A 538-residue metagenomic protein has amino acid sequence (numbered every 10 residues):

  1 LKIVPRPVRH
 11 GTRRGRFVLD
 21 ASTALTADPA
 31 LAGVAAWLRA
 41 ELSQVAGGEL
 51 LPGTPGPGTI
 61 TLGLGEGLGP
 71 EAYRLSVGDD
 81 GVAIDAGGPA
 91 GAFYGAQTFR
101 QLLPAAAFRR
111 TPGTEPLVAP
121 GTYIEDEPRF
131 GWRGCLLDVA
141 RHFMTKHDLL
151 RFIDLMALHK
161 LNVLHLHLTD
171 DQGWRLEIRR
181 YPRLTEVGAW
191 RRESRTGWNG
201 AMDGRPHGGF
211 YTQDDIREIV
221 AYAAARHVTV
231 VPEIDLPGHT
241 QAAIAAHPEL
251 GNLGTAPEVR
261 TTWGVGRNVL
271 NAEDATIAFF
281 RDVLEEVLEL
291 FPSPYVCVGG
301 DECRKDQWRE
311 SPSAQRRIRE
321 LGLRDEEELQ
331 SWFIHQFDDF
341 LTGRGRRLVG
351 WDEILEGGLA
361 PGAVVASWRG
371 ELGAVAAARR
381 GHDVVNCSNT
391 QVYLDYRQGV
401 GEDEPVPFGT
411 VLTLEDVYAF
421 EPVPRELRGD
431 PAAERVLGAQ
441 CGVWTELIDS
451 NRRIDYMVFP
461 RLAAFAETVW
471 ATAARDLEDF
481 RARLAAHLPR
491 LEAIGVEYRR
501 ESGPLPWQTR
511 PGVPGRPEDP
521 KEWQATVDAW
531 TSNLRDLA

Functional and structural regions predicted by a protein language model:
L1-F130, R453, R461-A464, V469-V496 (+1 more regions): Contiguous, structured surface segment used for ligand recognition
G33-V34, F143-T145, D171-E177, P237-A243 (+6 more regions): Flexible loop/turn segments at secondary-structure boundaries
W37, G88-G91, D148-R151, Y211-E218 (+7 more regions): Generic recognition of stable, solvent-exposed alpha-helical segments in well-folded globular domains
G48, L161, R226-V228, R346 (+1 more regions): Short glycine/serine/threonine/alanine-rich loop segments
L68-R281, E285-Y295, Q336, F340 (+2 more regions): Feature activates predominantly on carbohydrate-active enzymes
A243-E249, L253, P257-V364, W368-G381: Active-site neighborhood of glycoside hydrolase catalytic domains
L348-A363, R369-A538: Flexible, acidic glycine-rich loops studded with aromatic residues
